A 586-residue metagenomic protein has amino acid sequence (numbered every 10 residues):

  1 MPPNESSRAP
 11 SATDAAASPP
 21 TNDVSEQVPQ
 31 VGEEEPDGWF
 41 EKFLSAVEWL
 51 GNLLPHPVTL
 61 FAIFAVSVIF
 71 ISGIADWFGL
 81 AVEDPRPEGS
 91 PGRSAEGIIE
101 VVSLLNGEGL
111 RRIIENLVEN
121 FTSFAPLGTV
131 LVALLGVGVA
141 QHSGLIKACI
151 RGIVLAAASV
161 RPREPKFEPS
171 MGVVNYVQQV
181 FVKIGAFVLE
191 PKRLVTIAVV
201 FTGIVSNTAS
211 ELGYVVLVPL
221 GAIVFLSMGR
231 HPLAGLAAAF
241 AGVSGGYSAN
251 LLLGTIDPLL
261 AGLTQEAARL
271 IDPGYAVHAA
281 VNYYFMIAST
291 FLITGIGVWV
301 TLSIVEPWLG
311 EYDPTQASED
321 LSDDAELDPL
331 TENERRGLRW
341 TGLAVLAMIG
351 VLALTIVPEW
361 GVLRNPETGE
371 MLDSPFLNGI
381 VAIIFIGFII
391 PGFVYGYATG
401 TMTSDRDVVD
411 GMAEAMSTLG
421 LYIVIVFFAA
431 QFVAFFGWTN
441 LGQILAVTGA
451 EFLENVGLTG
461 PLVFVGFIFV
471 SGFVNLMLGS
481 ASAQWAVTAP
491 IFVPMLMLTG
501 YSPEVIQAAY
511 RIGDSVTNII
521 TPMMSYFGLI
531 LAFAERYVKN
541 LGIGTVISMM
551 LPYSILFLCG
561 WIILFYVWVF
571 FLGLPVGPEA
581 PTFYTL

Functional and structural regions predicted by a protein language model:
D14, S18-L53, L263-D410, F533-L541 (+1 more regions): Long, contiguous bundles of hydrophobic transmembrane helices that form the permeation core of multi-pass
E26, L54-V66, F70, P91-K147 (+3 more regions): Core transmembrane alpha-helical segments of multi-pass membrane transporters/permeases
G38-S45, A81-F124, Y176, L270-H278 (+2 more regions): Interfacial loop/helix-cap signal at membrane boundaries in integral membrane proteins
E48-V66, L220, V224-A241, L330-A344 (+3 more regions): Alpha-helical transmembrane segments and their helix-start/interface "positive-inside/aromatic belt" motifs in integral
F61-D76, V130-G138, T202-G203, G242-G246 (+6 more regions): Hydrophobic core segments of alpha-helical transmembrane domains in multi-pass membrane transport and ion-translocation
V130-L131, V160-Y176, V188-A222, S227-M228 (+4 more regions): Hydrophobic alpha-helical transmembrane segments of multi-pass integral membrane proteins, predominantly secondary
G203-A222, L226, R230-L302, G472-V487 (+2 more regions): Alpha-helical transmembrane segments and, especially, the helix-loop junctions at the ends of these helices
F428, G442, V456-L586: C-terminal transmembrane helix pair
